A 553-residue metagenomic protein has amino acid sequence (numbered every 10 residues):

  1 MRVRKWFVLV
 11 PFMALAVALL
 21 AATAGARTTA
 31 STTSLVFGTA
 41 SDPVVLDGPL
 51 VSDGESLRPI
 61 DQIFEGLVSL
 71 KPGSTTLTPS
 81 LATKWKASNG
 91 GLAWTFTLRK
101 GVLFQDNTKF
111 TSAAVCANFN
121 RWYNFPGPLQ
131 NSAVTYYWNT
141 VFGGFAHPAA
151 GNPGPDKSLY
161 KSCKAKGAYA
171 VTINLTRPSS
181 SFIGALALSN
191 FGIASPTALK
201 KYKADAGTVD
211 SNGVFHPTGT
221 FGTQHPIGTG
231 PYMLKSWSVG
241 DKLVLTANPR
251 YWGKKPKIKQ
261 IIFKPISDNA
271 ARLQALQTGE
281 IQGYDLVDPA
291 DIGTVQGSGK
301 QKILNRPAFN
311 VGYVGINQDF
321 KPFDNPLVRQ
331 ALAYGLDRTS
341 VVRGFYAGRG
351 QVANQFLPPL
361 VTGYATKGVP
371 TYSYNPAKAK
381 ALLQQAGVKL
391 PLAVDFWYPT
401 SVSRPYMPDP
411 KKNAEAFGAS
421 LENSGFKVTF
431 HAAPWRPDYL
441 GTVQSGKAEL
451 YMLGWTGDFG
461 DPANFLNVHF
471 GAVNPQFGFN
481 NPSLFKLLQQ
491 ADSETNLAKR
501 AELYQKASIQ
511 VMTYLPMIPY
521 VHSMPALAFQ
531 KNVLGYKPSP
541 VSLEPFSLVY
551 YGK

Functional and structural regions predicted by a protein language model:
S31-D42, T83, A93-T95, V115-N118 (+6 more regions): Short, well-ordered beta-strand elements
G38-N89, N120, I227-G228: N-terminal lobe/hinge region of extracytoplasmic solute-binding protein
K71, T246-P249, A308-A331, G335 (+2 more regions): A bilobed periplasmic-binding-protein/Venus flytrap-type ligand-binding module shared by bacterial periplasmic
T83-W138, T172-N174, R272-A275, P322-D324: Aromatic- and charge-enriched surface segment that lines or borders ligand/interaction sites
T97, Q130-T208: Surface-exposed binding/hinge segments that line and control ligand-binding clefts or catalytic entry sites
R121, T220-T223, W237, D241-V244 (+3 more regions): Ligand-site clamp/hinge motif
Y232, V352-A386, S401-K412: Structural transition elements
S238, G335-A365, D409-G418, D438-K553: Detector for C-terminal structural segments
